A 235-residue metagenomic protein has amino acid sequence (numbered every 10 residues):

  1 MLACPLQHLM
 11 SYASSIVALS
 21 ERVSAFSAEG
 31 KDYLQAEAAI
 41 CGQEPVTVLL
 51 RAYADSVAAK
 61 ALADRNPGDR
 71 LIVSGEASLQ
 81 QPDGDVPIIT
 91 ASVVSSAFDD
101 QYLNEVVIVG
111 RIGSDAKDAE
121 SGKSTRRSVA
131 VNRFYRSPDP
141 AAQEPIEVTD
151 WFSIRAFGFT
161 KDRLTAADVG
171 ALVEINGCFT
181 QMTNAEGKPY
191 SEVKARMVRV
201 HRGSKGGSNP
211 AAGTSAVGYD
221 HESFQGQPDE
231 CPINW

Functional and structural regions predicted by a protein language model:
M1-A13, S20-D32, A39-P45, L49 (+4 more regions): Acidic, gly/ser/pro-rich intrinsically disordered tails
V17, I72-G75, G110: Structured N-terminal alpha/beta-domain signature that marks small ligand/cofactor-binding or signaling modules
A54: A positively charged, amphipathic N-terminal helix/segment that binds anionic biomolecules
A61-P67, E76-D83, A97-Q101: Short, charge-rich binding segments
G68-P82, A171-T183: Flexible glycine-rich surface loops and low-complexity tracts that mediate binding to linear polymers
D85-T90: Short, compact, well-ordered microdomains
V131: Flexible glycine-rich active-site/ligand-binding loops centered on an Asp-His dyad
